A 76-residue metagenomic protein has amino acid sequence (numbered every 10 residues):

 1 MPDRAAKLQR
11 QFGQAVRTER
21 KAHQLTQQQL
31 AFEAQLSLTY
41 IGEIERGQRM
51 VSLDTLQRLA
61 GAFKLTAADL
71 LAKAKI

Functional and structural regions predicted by a protein language model:
M1-Q11: A detector for short, charged/polar N-terminal pre-domain segments
Q14-E33, R58, F63: Short basic helix-loop element that most often maps to the first helix and adjoining turn of HTH DNA-binding modules
Q28, T39, A68: Key DNA-contact positions within bacterial/archaeal DNA-binding proteins
Q35-M50: Recognition helix of helix-turn-helix/homeodomain-like DNA-binding domains that insert into the DNA major groove
Q48-R58: Short, basic-rich loop-to-helix N-cap that marks the start of a DNA-contacting helix
L56-A60, L70-L71: Hydrophobic micro-packing sites on short alpha-helices
K64-I76: Short C-terminal boundary/hinge segments that cap the last helix of small helical domains
